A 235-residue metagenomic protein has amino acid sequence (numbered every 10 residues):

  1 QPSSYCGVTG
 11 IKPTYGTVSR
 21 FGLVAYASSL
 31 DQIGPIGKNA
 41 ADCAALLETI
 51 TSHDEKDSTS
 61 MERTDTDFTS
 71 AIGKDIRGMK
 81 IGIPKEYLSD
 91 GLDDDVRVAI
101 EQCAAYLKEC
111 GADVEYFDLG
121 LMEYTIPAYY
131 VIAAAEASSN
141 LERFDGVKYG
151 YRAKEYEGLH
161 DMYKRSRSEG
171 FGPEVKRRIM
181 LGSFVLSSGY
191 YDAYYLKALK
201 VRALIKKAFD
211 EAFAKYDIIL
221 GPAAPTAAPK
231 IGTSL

Functional and structural regions predicted by a protein language model:
Q1-Y5: Structural signature of FAD isoalloxazine-binding scaffolds in flavoprotein oxidoreductases
T9-A99, C103, H160-R165: A short helix-breaking turn/cap at a secondary-structure junction
T49-S52, E86, L181-L196, T226-S234: Amphipathic alpha-helix from the class-I
I50, K85-L88, L119-E123, A134 (+3 more regions): Glycine-rich beta-alpha junction loops
D67-S70, L92-L119, Y149-Y151, H160-S166 (+1 more regions): Acyltransferase
G73-G82, A135-K206: Short helix-loop capping/hinge segments that flank enzyme active sites or metal/cofactor-binding pockets
D94-V96, I126-A135, K230-L235: Short glycine/threonine-rich loop-to-helix capping motif typified by GTGT followed within a few residues by an Asp-Pro
